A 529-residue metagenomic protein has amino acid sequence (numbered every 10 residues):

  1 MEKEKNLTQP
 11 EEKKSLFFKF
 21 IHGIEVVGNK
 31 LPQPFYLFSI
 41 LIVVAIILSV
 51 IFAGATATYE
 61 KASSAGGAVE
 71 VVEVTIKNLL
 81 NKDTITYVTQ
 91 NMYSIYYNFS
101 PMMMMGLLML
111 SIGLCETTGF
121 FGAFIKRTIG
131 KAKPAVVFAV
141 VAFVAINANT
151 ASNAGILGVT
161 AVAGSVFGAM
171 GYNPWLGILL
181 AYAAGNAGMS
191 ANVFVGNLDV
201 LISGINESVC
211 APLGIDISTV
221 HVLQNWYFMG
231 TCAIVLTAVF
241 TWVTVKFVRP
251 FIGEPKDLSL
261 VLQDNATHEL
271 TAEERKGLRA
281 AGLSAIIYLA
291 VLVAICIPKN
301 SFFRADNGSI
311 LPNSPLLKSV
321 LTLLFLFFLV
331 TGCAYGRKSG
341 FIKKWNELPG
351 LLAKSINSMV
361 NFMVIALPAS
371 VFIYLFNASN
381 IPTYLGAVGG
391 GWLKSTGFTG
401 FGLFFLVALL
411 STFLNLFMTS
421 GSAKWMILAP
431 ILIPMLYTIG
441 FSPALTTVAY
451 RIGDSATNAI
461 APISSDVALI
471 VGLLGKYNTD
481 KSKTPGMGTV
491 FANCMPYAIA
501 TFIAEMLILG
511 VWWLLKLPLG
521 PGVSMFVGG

Functional and structural regions predicted by a protein language model:
M1-N29, Y59-L80, R249-K276, M525-G529: Intrinsically disordered, low-complexity non-transmembrane regions of multi-pass membrane transporters
E4, L31-V43, I47, G67-G122 (+1 more regions): Core transmembrane alpha-helical segments of multi-pass membrane transporters/permeases
K13-L31, V88-M92, I125, I215-V220 (+3 more regions): Cytosolic juxtamembrane amphipathic/interface segments immediately preceding and feeding into a transmembrane helix
K19-F20, T58-N98, P212-H221, I297-P315 (+1 more regions): Interfacial loop/helix-cap signal at membrane boundaries in integral membrane proteins
E25, N29, T160-P255, T271-K276 (+3 more regions): Membrane-core helix-loop-helix motifs of multi-pass transport proteins
L37-A53, M105-G113, V144-I146, A184-G188 (+6 more regions): Hydrophobic core segments of alpha-helical transmembrane domains in multi-pass membrane transport and ion-translocation
I51-D83, L198-I202, N300-G308, S379-V388 (+1 more regions): Interfacial/capping segments of alpha-helical transmembrane domains
M105-L107, K133-G164, A169, M363-A369 (+3 more regions): Hydrophobic alpha-helical transmembrane segments of multi-pass integral membrane proteins, predominantly secondary
